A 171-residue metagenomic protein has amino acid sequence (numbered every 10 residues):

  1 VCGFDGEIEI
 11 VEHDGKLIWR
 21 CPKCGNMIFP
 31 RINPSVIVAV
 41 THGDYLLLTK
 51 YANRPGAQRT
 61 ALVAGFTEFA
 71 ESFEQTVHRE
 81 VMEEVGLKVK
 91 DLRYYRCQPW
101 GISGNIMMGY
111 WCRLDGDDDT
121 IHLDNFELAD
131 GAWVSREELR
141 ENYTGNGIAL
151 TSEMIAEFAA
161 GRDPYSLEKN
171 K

Functional and structural regions predicted by a protein language model:
V1-F4, P22-K23: Short, cysteine/histidine-rich loop/knuckle motifs that typically chelate Zn2+
F4-E9, I28: Cys/His-rich microdomains that often coordinate metals
E9-D14, P55-T60, D124-K171: Nudix hydrolase/Nudix homology domain
K16-L62, F66-T67, K88-V89, R93 (+1 more regions): N-terminal strand-loop-strand
A57, E83, R96-C97, D117 (+1 more regions): Accessory, usually C-terminal, subdomains that scaffold auxiliary metal cofactors
V63, V77, V81: Hydrophobic alpha-helical positions that pack around
F69-F73: Glycine-rich phosphate/ribose-binding loops and adjacent secondary-structure elements that form binding surfaces
Q98-H122: Active-site-adjacent beta-strand/loop module that shapes the phosphate/pyrophosphate-binding cleft
